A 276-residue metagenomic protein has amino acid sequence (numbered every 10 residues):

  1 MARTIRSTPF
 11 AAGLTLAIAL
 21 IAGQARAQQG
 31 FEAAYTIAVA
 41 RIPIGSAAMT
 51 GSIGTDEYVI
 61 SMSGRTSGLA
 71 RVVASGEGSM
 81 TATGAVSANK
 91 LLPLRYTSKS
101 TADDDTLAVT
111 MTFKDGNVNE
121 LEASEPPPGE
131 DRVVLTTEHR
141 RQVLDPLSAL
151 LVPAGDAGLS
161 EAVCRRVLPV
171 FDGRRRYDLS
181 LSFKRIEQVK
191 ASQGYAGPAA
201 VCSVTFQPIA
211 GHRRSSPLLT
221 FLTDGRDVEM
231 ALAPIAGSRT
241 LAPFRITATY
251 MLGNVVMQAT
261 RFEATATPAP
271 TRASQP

Functional and structural regions predicted by a protein language model:
M1-G13: Bacterial N-terminal signal peptides that target proteins for export
T4, A17-L20: Generic short N-terminal amphipathic or hydrophobic helices
G13-L14, I18, Y35-I37: Preference for short coil/turn "hinge" residues that link or interrupt alpha-helices
A22-Q24: N-terminal signal peptide c-region/cleavage motif recognized by signal peptidases
Q28-D115, G158-P276: Acidic, serine/threonine-rich low-complexity disordered tracts
T101-L147: Internal, conserved structured core segments that host functional sites
R141-L159: A structural motif
